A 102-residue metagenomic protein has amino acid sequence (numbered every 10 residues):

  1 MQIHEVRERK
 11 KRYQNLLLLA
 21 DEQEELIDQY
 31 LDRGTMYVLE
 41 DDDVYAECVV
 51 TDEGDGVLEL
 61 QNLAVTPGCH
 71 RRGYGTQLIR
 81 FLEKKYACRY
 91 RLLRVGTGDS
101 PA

Functional and structural regions predicted by a protein language model:
M1-L26: Short amphipathic alpha-helix that is part of the acyltransferase structural core
I27-L31: Short loop/turn motifs at secondary-structure junctions and domain boundaries
V38, D43-D52, G56-A64: Conserved beta-strand in the GNAT
L63-H70, G98-D99: A short, internal acetyl-CoA/4′-phosphopantetheine-binding micro-motif in the GNAT/acyltransferase core
C69, G73-F81: Conserved acetyl-CoA pyrophosphate-binding loop and the N-cap/start of the following alpha-helix in GNAT-like
K85-G98: Conserved GNAT acetyl-CoA-binding A-motif
